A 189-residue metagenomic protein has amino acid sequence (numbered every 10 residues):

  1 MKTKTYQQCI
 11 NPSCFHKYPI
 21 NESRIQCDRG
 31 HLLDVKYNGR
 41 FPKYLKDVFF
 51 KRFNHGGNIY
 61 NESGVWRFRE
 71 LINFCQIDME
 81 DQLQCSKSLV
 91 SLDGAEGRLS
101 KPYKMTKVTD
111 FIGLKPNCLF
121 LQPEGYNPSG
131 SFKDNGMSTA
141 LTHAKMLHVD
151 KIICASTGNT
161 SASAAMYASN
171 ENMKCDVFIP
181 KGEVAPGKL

Functional and structural regions predicted by a protein language model:
M1-L189: PLP-dependent amino-acid enzyme catalytic core
